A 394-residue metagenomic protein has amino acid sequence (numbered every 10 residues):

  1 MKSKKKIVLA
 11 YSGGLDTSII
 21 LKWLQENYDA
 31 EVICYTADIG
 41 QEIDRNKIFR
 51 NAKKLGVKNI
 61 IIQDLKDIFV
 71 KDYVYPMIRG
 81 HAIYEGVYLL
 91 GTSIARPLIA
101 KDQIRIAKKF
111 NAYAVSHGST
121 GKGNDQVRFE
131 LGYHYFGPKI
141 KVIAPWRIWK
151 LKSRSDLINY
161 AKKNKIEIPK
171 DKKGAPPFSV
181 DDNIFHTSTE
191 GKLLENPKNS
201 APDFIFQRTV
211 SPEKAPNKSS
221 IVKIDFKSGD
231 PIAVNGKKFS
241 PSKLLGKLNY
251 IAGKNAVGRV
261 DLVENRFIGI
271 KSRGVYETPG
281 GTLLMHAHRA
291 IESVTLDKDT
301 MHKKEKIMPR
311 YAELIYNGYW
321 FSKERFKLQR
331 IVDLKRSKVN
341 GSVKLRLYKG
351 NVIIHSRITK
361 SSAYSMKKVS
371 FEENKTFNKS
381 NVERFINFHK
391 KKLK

Functional and structural regions predicted by a protein language model:
M1-A10, L15-K394: Nucleotide-activated chemistry modules centered on ATP-dependent adenylation/adenylyltransferase
